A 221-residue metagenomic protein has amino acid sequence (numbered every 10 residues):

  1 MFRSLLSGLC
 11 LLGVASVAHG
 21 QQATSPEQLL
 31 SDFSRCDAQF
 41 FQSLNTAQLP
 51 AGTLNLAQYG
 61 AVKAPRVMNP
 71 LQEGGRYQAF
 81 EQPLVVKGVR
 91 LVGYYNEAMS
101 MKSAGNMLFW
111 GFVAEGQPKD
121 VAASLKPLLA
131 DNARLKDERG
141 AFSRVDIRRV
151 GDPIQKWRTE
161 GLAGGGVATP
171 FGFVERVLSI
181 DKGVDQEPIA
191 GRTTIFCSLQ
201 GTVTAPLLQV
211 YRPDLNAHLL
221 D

Functional and structural regions predicted by a protein language model:
M1-L9: Bacterial N-terminal signal peptides that target proteins for export
G13-A18: N-terminal signal peptide c-region/cleavage motif recognized by signal peptidases
Q21-W110: Short helix/turn-capping signatures at newly exposed starts of structured segments
A57-Y59, G74-G75, A104, A123 (+3 more regions): Localized chelating/binding microdomains that coordinate divalent metal ions or stabilize phosphate-bearing
P83-A163: Long, charged/polar, surface-exposed segments that mediate recognition or autoinhibition
A130-D221: Non-cytosolic coordination micro-motifs
